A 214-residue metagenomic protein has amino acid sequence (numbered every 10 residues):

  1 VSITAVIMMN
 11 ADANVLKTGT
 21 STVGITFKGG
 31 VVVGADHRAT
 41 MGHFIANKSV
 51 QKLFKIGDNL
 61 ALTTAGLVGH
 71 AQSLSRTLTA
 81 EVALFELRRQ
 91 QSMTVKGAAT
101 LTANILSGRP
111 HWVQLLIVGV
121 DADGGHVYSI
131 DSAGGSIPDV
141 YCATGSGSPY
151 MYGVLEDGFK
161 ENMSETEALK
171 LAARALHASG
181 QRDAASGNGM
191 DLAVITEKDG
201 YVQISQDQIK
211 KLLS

Functional and structural regions predicted by a protein language model:
I3-S214: Long, low-complexity N-terminal extensions
